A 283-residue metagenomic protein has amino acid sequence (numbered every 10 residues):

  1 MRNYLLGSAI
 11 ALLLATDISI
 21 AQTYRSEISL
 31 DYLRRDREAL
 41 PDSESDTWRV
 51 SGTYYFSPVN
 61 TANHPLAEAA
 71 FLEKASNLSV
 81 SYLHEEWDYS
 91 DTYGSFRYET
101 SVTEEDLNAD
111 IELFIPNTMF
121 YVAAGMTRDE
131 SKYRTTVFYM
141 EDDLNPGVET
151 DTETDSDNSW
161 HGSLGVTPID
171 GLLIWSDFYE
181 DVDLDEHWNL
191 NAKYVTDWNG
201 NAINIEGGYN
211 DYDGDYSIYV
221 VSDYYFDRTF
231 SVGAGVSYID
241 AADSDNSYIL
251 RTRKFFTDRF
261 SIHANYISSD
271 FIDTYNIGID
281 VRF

Functional and structural regions predicted by a protein language model:
T16-A21: Sec/Tat signal peptide C-region and signal peptidase I cleavage site
Q22-A62, F71-G94: Short glycine/proline- and aromatic-enriched beta-strand/turn motifs that initiate or cap beta-hairpins
Y24, E44-V50, S101-L107, S156-W160 (+5 more regions): Residues that define the transmembrane beta-barrel architecture of outer-membrane proteins
S26, V59-A62, N117-V122, D170-S176 (+5 more regions): Repeated loop/turn-to-beta-strand initiation elements of outer-membrane beta-barrel proteins
Y32-D36, Y54-P58, Y82-D88, I115-N117 (+8 more regions): Transmembrane beta-strands of outer-membrane beta-barrel pores
E38-P41, E86-T103, R128-W160, W175 (+4 more regions): Flexible, solvent-exposed loop segments that connect beta-strands
S45-V59, L250, K254, I272-F283: Outer-membrane beta-barrel "beta-signal"
S159-I239: Detector for outer-membrane/organellar transmembrane beta-barrel domains, recognizing the amphipathic beta-strand
